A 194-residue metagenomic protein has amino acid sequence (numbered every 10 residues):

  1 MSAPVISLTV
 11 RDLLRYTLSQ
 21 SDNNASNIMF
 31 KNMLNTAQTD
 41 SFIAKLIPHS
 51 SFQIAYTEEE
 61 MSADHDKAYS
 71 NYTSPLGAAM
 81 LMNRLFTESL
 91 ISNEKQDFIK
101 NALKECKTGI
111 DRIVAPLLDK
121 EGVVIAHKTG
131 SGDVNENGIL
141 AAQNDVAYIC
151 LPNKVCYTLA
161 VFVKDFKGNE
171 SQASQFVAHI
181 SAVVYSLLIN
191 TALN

Functional and structural regions predicted by a protein language model:
M1-S2, I54-A55, T73, T108 (+1 more regions): Short secondary-structure boundary micro-motifs
M1-V10: Active-site-proximal loop and beta-strand segments within enzyme catalytic domains
I6, L14, N27-L90: Mid-domain, small-residue-enriched loop/turn segments at the edges of structured enzyme/sensor domains
S21-D22: Membrane-embedded alpha-helical core segments of multi-pass
K31-T36, M80-V123, T129-N194: Structured C-terminal helix/loop/strand segments within mature extracytoplasmic catalytic/sensor domains
